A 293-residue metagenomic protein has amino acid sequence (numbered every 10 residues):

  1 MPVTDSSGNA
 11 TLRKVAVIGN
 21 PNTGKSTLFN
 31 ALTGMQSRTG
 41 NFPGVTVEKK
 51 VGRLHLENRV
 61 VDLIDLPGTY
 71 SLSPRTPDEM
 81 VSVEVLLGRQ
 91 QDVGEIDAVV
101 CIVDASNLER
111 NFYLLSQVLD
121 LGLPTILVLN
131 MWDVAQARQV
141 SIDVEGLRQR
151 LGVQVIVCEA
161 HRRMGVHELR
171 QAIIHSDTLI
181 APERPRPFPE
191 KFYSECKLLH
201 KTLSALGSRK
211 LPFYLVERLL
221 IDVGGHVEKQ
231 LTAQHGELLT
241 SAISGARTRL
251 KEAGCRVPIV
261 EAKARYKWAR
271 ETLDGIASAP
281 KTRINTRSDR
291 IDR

Functional and structural regions predicted by a protein language model:
M1-P77: Conserved G1/Walker A P-loop phosphate-binding module
A31, V61-G68, E95-I96, L127 (+1 more regions): Gly-rich Lys/Arg/Thr-decorated short loops/hinges at beta-loop-alpha junctions or inter-strand turns that position
L32, V85-L86, V103, I173 (+1 more regions): Hydrophobic aliphatic residues
M35, G44, G68-S71, A105-L108 (+2 more regions): Conserved nucleotide-binding/hydrolysis micro-motifs of P-loop NTPases
E57-N58, V81-V155: Conserved C-terminal guanine-recognition region of P-loop GTPase G domains, centered on the G4
I126, Q136-T282: Alpha-helical transmembrane helix bundles of large polytopic membrane transport and channel proteins
